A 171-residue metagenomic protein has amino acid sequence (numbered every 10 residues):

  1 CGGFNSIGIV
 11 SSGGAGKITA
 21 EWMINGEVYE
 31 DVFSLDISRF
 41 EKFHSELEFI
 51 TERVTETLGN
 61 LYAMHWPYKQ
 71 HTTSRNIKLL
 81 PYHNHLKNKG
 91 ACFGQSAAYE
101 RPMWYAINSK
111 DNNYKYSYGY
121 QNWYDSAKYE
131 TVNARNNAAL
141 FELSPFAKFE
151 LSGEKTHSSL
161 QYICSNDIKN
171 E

Functional and structural regions predicted by a protein language model:
C1-S12: Glycine-rich phosphate/pyrophosphate-binding beta-alpha loops
F4, K17-A20, Q161: Short, well-ordered alpha-helical packing segments
S11-G13, Y105-A106: Short acidic, glycine/serine/threonine-rich loops at helix termini
S12-S34: Internal hydrophobic alpha-helix adjacent to the cofactor/substrate pocket in enzyme cavities
Y29-E171: Glycine/proline-enriched, intrinsically flexible loops and inter-domain linkers
